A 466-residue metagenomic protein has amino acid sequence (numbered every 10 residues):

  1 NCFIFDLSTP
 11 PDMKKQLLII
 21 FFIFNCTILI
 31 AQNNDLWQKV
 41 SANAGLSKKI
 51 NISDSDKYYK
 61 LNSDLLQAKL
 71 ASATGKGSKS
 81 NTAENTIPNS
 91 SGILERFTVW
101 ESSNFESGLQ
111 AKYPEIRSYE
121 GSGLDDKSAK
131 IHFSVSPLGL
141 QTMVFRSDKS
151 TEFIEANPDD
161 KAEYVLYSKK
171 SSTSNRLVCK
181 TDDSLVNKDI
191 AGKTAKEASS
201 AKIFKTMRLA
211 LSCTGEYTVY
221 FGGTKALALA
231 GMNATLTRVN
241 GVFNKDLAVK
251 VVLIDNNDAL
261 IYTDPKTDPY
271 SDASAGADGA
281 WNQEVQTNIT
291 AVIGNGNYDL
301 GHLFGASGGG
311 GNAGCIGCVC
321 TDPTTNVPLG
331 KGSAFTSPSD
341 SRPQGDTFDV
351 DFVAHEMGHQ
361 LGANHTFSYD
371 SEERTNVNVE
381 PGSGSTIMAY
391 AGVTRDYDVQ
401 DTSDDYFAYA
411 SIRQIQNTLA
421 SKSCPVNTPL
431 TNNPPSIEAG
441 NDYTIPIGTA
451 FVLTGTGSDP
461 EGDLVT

Functional and structural regions predicted by a protein language model:
N1-D35: Bacterial Sec-dependent N-terminal signal peptides
Q32-N51, D56, A162-V319: Fold-level signature of zinc-dependent metallopeptidase catalytic domains
Q32-P158, A277-W281: N-terminal prosegments of processed precursors
I254-A280, P323-D405: The catalytic-center signature of Zn2+-dependent metalloproteases
L430-I437: Proline-centered linker/hinge motifs at extracellular inter-domain junctions
E438-D442: Surface-exposed, proline-enriched loop/turn segments that connect beta strands in immunoglobulin-like
I445, G457-E461: Extracellular acidic, Ser/Thr/Pro-rich low-complexity tracts
T449-G457: A short beta-strand segment in extracellular, disulfide-stabilized domains
